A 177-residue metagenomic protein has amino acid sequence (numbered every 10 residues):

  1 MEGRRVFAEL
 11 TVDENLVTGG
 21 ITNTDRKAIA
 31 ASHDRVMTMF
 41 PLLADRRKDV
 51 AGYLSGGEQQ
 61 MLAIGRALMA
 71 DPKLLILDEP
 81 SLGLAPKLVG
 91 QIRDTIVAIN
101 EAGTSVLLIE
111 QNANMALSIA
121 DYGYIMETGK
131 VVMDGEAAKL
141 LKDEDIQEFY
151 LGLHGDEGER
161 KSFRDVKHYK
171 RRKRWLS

Functional and structural regions predicted by a protein language model:
E9-I29, M39-A44, K48, G152-H154: ABC-type ATPase nucleotide-binding domains, specifically the catalytic core motifs of the NBD
L10, Y53-L54, A67-L68: ABC ATPase signature
V50-L54, E58: Conserved ABC ATPase signature
M69-K73, E79: A short, proline-enriched helix->beta-strand linker immediately N-terminal to the Walker B motif in ABC-type P-loop
V89-A102: Helical segment within the ABC ATPase nucleotide-binding domain
Y122, D134: Short, glycine/charged-rich "phosphate-handling" switch motifs in NTP-dependent and phosphotransfer domains
L153-S177: ABC ATPase nucleotide-binding domains
